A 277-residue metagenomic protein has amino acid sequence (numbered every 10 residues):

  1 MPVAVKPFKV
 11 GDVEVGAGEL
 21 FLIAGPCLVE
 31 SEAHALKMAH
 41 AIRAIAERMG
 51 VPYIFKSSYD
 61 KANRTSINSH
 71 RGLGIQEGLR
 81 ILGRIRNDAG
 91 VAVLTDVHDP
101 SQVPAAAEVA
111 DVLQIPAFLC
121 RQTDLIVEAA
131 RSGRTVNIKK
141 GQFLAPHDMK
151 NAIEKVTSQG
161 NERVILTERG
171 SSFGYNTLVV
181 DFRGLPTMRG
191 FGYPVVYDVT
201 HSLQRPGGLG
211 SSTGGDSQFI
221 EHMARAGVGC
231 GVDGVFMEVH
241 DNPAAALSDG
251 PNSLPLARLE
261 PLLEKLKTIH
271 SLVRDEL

Functional and structural regions predicted by a protein language model:
M1-L22, R80, S271-L277: N-terminal amphipathic alpha-helix/helix-capping segment at the start of soluble metabolic enzymes
G11-V29, S57-N68, P194-L209: N-terminal small/glycine-rich loop or linker at the start of catalytic domains across soluble metabolic enzymes
E19-I23, G50-K56, A92-L94, D111-V112 (+4 more regions): Structural preference for beta-strand elements that scaffold enzyme active sites
P26-A35, Y53-I75, H240-G250: Glycine-rich, proline-tolerant flexible connector loops at the mouths of alpha/beta enzymes
A41-M49, N68-L94, A129-T135, L185-V195 (+2 more regions): Alpha-helix-loop-beta-strand connector modules within alpha/beta enzyme cores
N68-Q76, V112-L119, Y175-F182, L203-V228 (+2 more regions): Active-site-adjacent loop and "lid" segments of alpha/beta metabolic enzymes
G72-G74, D88-Q102, D111-D124, T135-P146 (+1 more regions): Catalytic beta/alpha-barrel core
S132-V239: Catalytic alpha/beta core domains of metabolic enzymes, predominantly
